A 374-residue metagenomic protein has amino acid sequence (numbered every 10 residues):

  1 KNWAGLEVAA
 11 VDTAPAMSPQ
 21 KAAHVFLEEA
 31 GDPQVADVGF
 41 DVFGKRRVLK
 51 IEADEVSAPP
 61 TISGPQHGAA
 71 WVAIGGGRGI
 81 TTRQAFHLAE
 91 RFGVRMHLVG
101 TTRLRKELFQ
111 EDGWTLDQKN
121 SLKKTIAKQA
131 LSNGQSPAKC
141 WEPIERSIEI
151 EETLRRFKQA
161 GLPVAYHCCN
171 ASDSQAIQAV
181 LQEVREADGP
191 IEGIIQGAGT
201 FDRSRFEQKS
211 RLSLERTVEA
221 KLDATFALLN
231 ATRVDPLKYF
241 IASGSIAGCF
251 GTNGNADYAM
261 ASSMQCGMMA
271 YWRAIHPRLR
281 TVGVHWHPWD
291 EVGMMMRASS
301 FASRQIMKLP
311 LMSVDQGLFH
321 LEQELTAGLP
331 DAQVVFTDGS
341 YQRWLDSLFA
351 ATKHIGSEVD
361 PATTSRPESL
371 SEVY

Functional and structural regions predicted by a protein language model:
K1-F26, R103-E107, D202-R203, S245-D257 (+3 more regions): Flexible, glycine-rich beta-alpha linker
A4-G5, D188-G189, D235, H276-L279 (+1 more regions): Short helix-terminating capping/connector loops at secondary-structure junctions
L6-E7, E29-I51, F319-A350: Core catalytic loop region at the nicotinamide-binding pocket of NAD(P)H-dependent oxidoreductases
Q20-H24, G31-S243, S299-L318, R366-Y374: NAD(P)H/NAD(P)+-dependent Rossmann-fold oxidoreductase cores
T61-I62, S340-Y374: Acidic/polar alpha-helix N-cap and adjacent early helical turns within long charge-rich amphipathic helices/linkers
T225-F226, S263-A270: Conserved active-site helix of classical SDR/Rossmann-fold NAD(P)-dependent CH-OH oxidoreductases
Y258, S262: Active-site YXXXK catalytic motif of short-chain dehydrogenase/reductase
